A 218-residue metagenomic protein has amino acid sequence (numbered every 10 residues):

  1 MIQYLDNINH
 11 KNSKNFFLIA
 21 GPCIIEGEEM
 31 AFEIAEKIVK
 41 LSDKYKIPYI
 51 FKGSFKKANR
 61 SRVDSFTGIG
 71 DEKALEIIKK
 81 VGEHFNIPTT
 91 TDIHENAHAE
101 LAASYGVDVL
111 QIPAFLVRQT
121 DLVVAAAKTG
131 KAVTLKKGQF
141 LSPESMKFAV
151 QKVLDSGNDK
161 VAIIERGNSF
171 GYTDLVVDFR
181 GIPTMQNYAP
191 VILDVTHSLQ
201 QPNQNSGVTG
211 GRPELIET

Functional and structural regions predicted by a protein language model:
M1-I19, E76: N-terminal amphipathic alpha-helix/helix-capping segment at the start of soluble metabolic enzymes
L18, I47-S54, P88-I93, L193-V195: Short beta-strand segments at enzyme active-site cores
L18, P22-A31, Y49-D71: Glycine-rich, proline-tolerant flexible connector loops at the mouths of alpha/beta enzymes
A31, A35, V39, A99-I112 (+2 more regions): A short alpha/beta connector and helix-capping loop motif
E36-Y45, D64-T90, A125-A132, G181-V191: Alpha-helix-loop-beta-strand connector modules within alpha/beta enzyme cores
I69-G70, H84-A99, D108-D121, A132-P143 (+1 more regions): Catalytic beta/alpha-barrel core
T129-T218: Catalytic alpha/beta core domains of metabolic enzymes, predominantly
